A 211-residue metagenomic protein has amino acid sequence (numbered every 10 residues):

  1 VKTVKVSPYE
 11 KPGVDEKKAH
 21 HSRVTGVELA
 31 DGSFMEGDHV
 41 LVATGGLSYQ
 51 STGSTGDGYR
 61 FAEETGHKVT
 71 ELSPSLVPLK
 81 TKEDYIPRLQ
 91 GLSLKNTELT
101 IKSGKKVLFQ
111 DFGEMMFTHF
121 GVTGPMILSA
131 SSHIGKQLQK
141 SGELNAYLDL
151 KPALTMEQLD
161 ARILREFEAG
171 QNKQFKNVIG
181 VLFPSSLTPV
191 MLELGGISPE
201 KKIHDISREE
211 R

Functional and structural regions predicted by a protein language model:
K2-F34, V40: Conserved beta-strand-loop-beta-strand element in the redox core of flavoprotein oxidoreductases
P12, G26, H39, A43-Q50 (+1 more regions): Helix-loop-beta segment of a Rossmann-like dinucleotide-binding subdomain
F34-S48, E63, M115-T118: Short hydrophobic core segments
M35, L47-Q50, G124, I134: Glycine-rich nucleotide phosphate-binding loop and flanking beta-alpha elements of Rossmann-like dinucleotide-binding
V42-F61, M126: Flavin (primarily FAD) binding-site architecture
Y49-G53, D84, I203-R211: Short beta-strand to alpha-helix junction loop
K68-E71, K80-I206: An anion/pyrophosphate-binding glycine-rich loop and adjacent beta-alpha core in soluble alpha-beta enzymes
S73-S75: A gly/proline- and charged-residue-enriched helix-loop-helix capping module
